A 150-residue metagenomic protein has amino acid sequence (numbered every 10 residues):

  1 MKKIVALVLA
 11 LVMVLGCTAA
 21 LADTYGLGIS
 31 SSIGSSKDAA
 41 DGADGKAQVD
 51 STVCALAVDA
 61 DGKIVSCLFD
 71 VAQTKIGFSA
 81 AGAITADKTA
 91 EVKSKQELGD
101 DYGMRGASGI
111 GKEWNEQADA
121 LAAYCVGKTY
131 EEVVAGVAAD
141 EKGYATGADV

Functional and structural regions predicted by a protein language model:
M1-L9: Positively charged n-region of N-terminal signal peptides that target proteins for export
V8-G16: Bacterial N-terminal signal peptides
L15-D23: Sec-dependent signal peptide cleavage junction
D23-V150: Active-site- and interface-proximal helix/loop "cap" or "latch" segments in soluble metabolic and energy-transducing
